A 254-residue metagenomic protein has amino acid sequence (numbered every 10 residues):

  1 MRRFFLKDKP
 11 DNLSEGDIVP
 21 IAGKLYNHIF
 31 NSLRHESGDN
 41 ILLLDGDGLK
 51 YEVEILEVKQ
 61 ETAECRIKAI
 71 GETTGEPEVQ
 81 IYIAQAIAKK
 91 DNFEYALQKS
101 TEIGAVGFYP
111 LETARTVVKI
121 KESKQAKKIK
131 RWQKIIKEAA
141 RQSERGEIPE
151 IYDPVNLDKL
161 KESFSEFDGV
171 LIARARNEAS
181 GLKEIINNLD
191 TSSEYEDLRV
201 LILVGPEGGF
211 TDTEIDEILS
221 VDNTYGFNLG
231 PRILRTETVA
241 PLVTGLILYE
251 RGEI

Functional and structural regions predicted by a protein language model:
M1-E72: N-terminal positively charged helical leader segments and presequences
V19-I21, E78-Y82, V200-L201, L219-L229: Glycine/charged-rich beta-loop-alpha catalytic/anionic-binding loops adjacent to active sites
C65, I148-Y152, G226: Generic structural signal for residues in well-ordered beta-strands
T74-I172: RNA substrate-binding interface of SAM-dependent RNA methyltransferases
F167-I215, T224-F227: Active-site/ligand-binding-proximal alpha/beta "capping" segment
D212-I254: Structured adenosyl-cofactor binding patch, chiefly the S-adenosyl-L-methionine
